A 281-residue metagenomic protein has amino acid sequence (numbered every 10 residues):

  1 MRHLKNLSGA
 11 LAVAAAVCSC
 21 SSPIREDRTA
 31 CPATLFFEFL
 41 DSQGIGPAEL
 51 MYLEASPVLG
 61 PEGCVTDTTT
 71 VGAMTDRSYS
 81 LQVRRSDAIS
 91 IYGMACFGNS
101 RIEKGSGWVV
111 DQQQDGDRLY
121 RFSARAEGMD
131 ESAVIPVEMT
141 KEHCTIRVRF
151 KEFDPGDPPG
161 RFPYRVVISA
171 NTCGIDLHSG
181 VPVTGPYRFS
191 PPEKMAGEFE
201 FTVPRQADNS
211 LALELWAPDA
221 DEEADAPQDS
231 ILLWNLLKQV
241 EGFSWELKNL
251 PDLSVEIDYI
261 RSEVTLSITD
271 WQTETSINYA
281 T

Functional and structural regions predicted by a protein language model:
M1-G9: Bacterial N-terminal signal peptides that target proteins for export
A16-S19: C-terminal motif of bacterial Sec signal peptides marking the signal peptidase cleavage site
I24-Q43, T140-F153: A short, Gly/Thr-enriched small/hydrophobic beta-strand-prone motif that recurs across taxa
Q43-E49, D154-F162: A short beta-turn/strand-edge loop motif at beta-sheet boundaries
M51-K104, G160-V240, N278-T281: Tryptophan-paired
F97-V134, D221-Y259: Structured interaction patches on ligand/partner-binding surfaces of diverse proteins
P136-H143, V203: Conserved "repeat-terminator" motif of extracellular CCP/Sushi domains
T265-T281: Short, low-complexity, Pro/Ser/Thr/Gly-rich segments in the mature regions of secreted, periplasmic
